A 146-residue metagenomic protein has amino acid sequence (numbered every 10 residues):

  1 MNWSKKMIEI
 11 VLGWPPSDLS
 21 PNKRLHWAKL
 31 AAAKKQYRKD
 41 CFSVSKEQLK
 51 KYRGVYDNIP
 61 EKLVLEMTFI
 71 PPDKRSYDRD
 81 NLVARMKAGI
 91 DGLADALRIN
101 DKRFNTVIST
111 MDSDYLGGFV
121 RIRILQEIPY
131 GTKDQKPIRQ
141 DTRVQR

Functional and structural regions predicted by a protein language model:
M1-R146: Catalytic phosphate/metal-binding cores of nucleic-acid and nucleotide-processing enzymes, i.e., regions that mediate
